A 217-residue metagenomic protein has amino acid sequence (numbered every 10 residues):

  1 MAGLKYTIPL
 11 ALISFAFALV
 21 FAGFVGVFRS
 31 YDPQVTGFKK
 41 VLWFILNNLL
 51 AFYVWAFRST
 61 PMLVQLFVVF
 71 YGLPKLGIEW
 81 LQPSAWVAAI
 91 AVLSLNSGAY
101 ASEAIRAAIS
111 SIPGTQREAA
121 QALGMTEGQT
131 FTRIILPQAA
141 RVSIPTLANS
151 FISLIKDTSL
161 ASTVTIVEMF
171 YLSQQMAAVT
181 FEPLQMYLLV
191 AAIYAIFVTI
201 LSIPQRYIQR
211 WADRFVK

Functional and structural regions predicted by a protein language model:
M1-K217: Transmembrane alpha-helices and adjacent helix-loop boundaries
